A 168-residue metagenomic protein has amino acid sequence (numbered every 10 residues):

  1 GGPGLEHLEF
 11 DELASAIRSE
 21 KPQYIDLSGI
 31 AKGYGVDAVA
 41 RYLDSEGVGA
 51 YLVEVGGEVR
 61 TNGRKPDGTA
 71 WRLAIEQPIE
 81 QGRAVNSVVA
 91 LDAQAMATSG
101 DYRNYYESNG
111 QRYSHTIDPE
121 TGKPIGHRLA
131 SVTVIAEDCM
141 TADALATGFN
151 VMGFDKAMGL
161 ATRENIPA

Functional and structural regions predicted by a protein language model:
G1-A168: Mature catalytic core of soluble alpha/beta enzymes
